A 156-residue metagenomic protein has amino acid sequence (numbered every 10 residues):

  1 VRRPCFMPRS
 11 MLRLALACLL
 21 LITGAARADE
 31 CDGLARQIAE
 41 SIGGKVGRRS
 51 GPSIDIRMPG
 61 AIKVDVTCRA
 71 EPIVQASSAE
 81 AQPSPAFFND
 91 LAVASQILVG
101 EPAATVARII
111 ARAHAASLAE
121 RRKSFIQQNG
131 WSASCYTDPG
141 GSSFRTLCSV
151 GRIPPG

Functional and structural regions predicted by a protein language model:
V1-S10: N-terminal secretory signal peptides that target proteins for export/translocation
R9-A17: Sec-dependent signal peptide recognition, specifically the positively charged N-region followed immediately by
G24-A28: Sec/Tat signal peptide C-region and signal peptidase I cleavage site
E30-A39, L91-V99: Short, non-transmembrane alpha-helical segments in secretory-pathway proteins
Q37-I42, V74-A79, S142-S149, G156: Extracellular/mature segments of secreted proteins
A39-T67, G100-S134: A cross-family detector of function-defining hotspots
C68-L118: Long, charged/polar, surface-exposed segments that mediate recognition or autoinhibition
G130-R152: Short, exposed beta-strand-loop hairpins at the edges of beta-sheets in extracellular/periplasmic proteins
